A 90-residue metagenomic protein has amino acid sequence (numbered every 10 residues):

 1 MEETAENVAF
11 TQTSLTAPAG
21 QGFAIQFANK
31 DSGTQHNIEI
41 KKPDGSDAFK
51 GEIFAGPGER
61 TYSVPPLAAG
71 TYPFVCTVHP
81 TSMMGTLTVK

Functional and structural regions predicted by a protein language model:
M1-G22: N-terminal edge beta-strand
A9, A19-Q21, S32, G56 (+1 more regions): Short loop/turn positions at the edges of beta-strands in beta-sheet-rich folds
Q12-L15, F49-F54, Y62-V64: Beta-strand-rich interaction surfaces with strong enrichment in secreted/lumenal proteins
G22, G33-N37, M84: Exposed beta-strand and adjacent loop surfaces of beta-rich binding modules that mediate intermolecular recognition
Q26, N37-K41: Beta-strand signatures of extracellular beta-sandwich domains
F27-D31, V78: Non-cytosolic beta-sheet module surface loops
K41-D47: Change "in extracellular beta-sheet-rich domains … of secreted and cell-surface proteins" to "in beta-sheet-rich domains
A55-K90: Extracellular/periplasmic metallocenter environments
